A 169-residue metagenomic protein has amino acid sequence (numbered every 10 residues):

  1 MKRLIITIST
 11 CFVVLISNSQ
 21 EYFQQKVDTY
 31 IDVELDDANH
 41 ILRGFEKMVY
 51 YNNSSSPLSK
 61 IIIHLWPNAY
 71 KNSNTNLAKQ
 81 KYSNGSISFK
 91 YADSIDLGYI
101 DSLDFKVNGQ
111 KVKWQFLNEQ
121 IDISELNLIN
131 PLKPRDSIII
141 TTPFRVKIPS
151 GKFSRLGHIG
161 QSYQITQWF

Functional and structural regions predicted by a protein language model:
M1-F23: Bacterial Sec-dependent N-terminal signal peptides
S19-F169: Acidic/His-enriched low-complexity segments
